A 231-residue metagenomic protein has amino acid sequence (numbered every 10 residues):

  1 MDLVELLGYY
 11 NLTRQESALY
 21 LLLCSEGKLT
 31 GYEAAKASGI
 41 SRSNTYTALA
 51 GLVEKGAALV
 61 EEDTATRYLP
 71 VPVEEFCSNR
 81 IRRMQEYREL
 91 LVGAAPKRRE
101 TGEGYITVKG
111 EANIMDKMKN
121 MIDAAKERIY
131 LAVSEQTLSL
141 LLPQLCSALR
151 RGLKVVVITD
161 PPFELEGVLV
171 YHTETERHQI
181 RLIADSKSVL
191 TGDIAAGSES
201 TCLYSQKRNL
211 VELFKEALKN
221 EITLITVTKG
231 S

Functional and structural regions predicted by a protein language model:
E5-E16, T30, Y46, A57-M84: Short, cationic-aromatic polyanion-contact patches
S17-G27: Short amphipathic alpha-helical interface segments
L23, A34, T45-G56: Basic amphipathic alpha-helical segments that dock to polyanions
K28-A37: Short acidic, hydrophobic short linear motifs in intrinsically disordered regions
I81-E127, L213: Amphipathic alpha-helical dimerization/coiled-coil segments that flank or bridge DNA-binding/regulatory modules
K119-L165: Primarily the HKD phosphodiesterase
L145-S231: C-terminal regulatory/effector modules of DNA-binding transcriptional regulators
